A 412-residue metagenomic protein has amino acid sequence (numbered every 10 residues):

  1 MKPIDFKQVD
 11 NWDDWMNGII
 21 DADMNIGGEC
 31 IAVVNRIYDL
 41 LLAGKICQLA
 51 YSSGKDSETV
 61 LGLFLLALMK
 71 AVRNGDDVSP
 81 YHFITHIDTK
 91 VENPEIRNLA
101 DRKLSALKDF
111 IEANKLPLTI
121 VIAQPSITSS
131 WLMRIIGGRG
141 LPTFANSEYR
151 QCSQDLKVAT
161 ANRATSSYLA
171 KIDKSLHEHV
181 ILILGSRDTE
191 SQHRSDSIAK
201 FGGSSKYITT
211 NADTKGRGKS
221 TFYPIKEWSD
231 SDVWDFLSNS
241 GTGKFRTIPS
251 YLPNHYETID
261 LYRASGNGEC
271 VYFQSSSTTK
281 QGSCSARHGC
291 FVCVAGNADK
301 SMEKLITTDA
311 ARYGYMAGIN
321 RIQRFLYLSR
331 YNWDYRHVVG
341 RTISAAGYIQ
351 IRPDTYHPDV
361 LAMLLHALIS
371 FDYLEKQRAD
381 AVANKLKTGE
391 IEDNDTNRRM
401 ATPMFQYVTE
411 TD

Functional and structural regions predicted by a protein language model:
M1-Q48, S57-D412: Nucleotide-activated chemistry modules centered on ATP-dependent adenylation/adenylyltransferase
Y51: The Walker A (P-loop) glycine that initiates the GxxxxGKT/S ATP-binding motif of P-loop NTPases
G54: Conserved G/P- and acidic residue-centered "switch" motifs that form tight phosphate/ATP-binding loops in soluble
